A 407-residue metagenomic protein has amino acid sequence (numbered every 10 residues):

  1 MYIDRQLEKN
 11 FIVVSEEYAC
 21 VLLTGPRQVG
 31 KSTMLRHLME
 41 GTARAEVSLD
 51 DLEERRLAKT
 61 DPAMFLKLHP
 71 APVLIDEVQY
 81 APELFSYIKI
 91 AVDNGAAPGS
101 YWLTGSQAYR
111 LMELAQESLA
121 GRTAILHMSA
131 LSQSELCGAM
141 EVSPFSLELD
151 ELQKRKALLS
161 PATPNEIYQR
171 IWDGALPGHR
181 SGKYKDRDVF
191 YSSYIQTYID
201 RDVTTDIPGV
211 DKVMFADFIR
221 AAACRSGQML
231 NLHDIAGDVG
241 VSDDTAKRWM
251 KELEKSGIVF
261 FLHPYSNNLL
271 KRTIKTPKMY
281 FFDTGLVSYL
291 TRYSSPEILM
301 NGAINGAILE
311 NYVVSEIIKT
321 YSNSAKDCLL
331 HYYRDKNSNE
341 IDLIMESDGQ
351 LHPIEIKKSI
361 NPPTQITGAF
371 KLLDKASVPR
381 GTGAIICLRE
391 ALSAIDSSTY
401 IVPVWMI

Functional and structural regions predicted by a protein language model:
M1-E16: N-terminal pre-Walker A segment at the start of P-loop NTPase domains
L23: Hydrophobic anchor at the beta1->P-loop junction of P-loop NTPases
K31: Conserved lysine of the Walker
M34: Hydrophobic positions on the alpha1 helix immediately C-terminal to the Walker A/P-loop
F85-L103, Q107-Y109, Q116-E117: Conserved catalytic/switch belt of AAA+ P-loop NTPases
M112-C224, Q228: Interdomain motor-coupling "hinge/lid" segment immediately C-terminal to the ATP-binding subdomain of NTP-driven enzymes
R180-L351: Accessory nucleic acid-recognition modules appended to NTPase machines
R389-I407: Domain-level recognition of nuclease-like catalytic cores that cleave nucleotide substrates
